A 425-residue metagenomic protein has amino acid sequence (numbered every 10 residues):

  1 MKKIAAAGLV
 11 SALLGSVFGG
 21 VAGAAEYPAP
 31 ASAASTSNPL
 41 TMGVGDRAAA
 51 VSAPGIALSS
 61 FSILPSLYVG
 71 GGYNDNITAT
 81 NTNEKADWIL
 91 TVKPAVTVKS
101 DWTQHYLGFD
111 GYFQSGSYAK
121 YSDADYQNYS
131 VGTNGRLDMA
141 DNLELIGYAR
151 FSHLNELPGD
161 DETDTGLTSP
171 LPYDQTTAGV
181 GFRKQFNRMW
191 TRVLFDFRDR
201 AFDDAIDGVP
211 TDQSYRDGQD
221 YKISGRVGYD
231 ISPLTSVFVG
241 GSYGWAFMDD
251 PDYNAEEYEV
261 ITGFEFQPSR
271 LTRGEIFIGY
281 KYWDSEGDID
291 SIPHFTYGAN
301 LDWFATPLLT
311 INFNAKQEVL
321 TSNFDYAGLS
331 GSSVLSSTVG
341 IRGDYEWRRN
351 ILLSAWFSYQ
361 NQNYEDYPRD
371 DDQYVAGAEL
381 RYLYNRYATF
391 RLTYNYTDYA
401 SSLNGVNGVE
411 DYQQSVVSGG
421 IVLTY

Functional and structural regions predicted by a protein language model:
K2-Y68, Y73: N-terminal periplasmic/intermembrane-space "pro-region" immediately following the signal or transit peptide
V69-I77, W102-Q104, F113-S117, F151-N155 (+8 more regions): Transmembrane beta-strands of outer-membrane beta-barrel pores
G70-V92: Surface-exposed strand-loop-strand hairpins of Gram-negative outer-membrane beta-barrel proteins
T82-W88, Y121-N128, L167-D174, D212-Q219 (+5 more regions): Replace "Gram-negative outer membrane beta-barrel proteins" with "bacterial and organellar outer membrane beta-barrel
L90-V96, Y129-T133, D174-V180, Y221-G225 (+7 more regions): Hydrophobic, lipid-facing positions within transmembrane beta-strands of outer-membrane proteins
V98-S100, L137, V180-K184, Y229 (+6 more regions): Residue-level signature of outer-membrane beta-barrel architecture
Q104-G108, D141-L145, F186-V193, P233-V239 (+4 more regions): Repeated loop/turn-to-beta-strand initiation elements of outer-membrane beta-barrel proteins
L380-L383, Y387-T389, T393-Y394, Y412-Y425: Outer-membrane beta-barrel "beta-signal"
